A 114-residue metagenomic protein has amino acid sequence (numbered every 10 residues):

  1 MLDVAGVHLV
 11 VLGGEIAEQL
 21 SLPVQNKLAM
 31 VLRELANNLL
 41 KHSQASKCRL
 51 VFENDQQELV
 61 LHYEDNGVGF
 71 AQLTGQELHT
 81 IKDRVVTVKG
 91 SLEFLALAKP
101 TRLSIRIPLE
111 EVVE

Functional and structural regions predicted by a protein language model:
V7-G14, V60, L92-L95: Conserved transmitter core of two-component histidine kinases
H8-R33: Conserved short strand/loop->alpha-helix "switch" segment adjacent to the catalytic nucleotide/phosphoryl-transfer site
Q25-K47: Conserved ATP-binding N-box helix of the HATPase_c
K47-Q57: Short beta-strand/loop element within the Bergerat-fold HATPase_c
E58-H62, S104: Short, highly conserved beta-strand within the GHKL-type HATPase_c fold
D65: Acidic ATP/Mg2+-coordinating residue in the GHKL
V68: Glycine-rich G1-box
L73-R106: ATP phosphate-binding glycine-rich loop and adjacent ATP-lid/helix-beta elements within ATP-binding kinase/ATPase
